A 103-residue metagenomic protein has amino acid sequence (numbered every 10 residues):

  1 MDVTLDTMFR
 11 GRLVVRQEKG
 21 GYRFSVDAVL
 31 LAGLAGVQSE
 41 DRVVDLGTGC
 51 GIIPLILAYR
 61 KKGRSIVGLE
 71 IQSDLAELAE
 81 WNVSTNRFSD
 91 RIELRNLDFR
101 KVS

Functional and structural regions predicted by a protein language model:
M1-Q38: Class I SAM-dependent transferase core
G33-S103: Conserved SAM/SAH cofactor-binding pocket of Class I
